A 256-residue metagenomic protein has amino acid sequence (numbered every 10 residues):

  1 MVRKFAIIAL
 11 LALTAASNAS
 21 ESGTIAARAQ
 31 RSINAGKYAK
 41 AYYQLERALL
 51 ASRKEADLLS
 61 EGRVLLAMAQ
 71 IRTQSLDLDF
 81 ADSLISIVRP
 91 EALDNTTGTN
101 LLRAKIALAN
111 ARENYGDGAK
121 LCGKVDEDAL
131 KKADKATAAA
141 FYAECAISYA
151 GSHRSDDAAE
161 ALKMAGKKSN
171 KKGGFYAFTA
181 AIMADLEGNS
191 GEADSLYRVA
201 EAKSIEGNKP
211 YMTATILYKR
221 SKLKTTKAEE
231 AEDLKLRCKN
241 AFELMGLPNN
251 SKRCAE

Functional and structural regions predicted by a protein language model:
L13-L65, E256: N-terminal leader/linker segments that initiate helical-solenoid repeat arrays
G23, E61-V64, N100-R103, A139-A140 (+3 more regions): Residue register of alpha-helical TPR repeats
R28, E61, M68, K105 (+6 more regions): Structural register within alpha-helical repeat arrays
R31, A51, I71, L108 (+3 more regions): Residue-level signature for tetratricopeptide repeat
A35, S75, R112, S152 (+3 more regions): Structural motif corresponding to the intra-repeat A-B loop/turn of tetratricopeptide repeats
L45, S52-R53, R72, I85 (+8 more regions): Eukaryotic all-alpha helical interaction scaffolds
K54-D57, E91-N95, K131-D134, K167-K172 (+2 more regions): Short coil/turn linkers that connect adjacent helices within long alpha-helical scaffolds, especially alpha-solenoid
